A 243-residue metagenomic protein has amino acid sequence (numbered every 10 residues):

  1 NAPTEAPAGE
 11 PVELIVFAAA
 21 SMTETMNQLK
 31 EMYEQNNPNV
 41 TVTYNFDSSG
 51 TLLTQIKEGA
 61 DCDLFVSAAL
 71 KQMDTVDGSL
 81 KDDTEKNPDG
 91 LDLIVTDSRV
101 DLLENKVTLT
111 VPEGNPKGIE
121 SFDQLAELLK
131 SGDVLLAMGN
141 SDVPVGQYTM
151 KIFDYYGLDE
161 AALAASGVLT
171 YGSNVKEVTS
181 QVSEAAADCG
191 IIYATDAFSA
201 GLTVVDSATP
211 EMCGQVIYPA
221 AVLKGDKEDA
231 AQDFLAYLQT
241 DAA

Functional and structural regions predicted by a protein language model:
A2-Q35, G50, A69-L70, D77-G78 (+2 more regions): Exported/periplasmic ABC-transporter solute-binding proteins
V42: Hydrophobic anchor at the start of a short beta-strand that flanks the dinucleotide cofactor-binding loop
S49-D92, F198-G201: Pocket-flanking alpha-helical
L93-S98: Short, P/G- and charge-enriched loop/turn segments at secondary-structure junctions
